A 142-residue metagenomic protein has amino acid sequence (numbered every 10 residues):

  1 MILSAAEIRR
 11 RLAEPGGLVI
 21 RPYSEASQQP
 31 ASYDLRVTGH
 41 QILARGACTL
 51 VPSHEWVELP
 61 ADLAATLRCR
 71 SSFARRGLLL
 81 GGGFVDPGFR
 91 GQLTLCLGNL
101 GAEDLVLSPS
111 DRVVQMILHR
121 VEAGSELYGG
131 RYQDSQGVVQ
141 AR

Functional and structural regions predicted by a protein language model:
M1-R142: DUTPase catalytic domain/fold
